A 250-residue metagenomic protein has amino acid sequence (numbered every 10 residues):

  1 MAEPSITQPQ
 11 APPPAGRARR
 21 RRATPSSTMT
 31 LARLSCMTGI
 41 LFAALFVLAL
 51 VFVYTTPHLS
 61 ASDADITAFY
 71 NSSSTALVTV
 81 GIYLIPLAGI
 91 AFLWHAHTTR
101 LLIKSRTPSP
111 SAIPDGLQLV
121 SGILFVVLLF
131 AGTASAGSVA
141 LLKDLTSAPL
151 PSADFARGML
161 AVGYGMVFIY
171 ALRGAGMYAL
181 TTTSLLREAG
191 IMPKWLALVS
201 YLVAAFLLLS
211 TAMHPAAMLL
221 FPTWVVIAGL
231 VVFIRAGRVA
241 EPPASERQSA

Functional and structural regions predicted by a protein language model:
A2-A250: Hydrophobic, aromatic-enriched alpha-helical segments typical of multi-pass transmembrane helices
